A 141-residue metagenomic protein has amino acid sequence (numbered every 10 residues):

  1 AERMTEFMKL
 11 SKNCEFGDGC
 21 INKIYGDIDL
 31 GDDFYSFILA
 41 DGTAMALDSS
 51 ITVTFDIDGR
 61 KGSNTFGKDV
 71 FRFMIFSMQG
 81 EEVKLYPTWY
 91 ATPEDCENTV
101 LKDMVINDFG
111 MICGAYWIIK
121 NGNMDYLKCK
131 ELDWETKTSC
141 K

Functional and structural regions predicted by a protein language model:
R3-K141: Intrinsically disordered, low-complexity regions enriched in Pro/Ser/Thr/Gly and acidic residues
